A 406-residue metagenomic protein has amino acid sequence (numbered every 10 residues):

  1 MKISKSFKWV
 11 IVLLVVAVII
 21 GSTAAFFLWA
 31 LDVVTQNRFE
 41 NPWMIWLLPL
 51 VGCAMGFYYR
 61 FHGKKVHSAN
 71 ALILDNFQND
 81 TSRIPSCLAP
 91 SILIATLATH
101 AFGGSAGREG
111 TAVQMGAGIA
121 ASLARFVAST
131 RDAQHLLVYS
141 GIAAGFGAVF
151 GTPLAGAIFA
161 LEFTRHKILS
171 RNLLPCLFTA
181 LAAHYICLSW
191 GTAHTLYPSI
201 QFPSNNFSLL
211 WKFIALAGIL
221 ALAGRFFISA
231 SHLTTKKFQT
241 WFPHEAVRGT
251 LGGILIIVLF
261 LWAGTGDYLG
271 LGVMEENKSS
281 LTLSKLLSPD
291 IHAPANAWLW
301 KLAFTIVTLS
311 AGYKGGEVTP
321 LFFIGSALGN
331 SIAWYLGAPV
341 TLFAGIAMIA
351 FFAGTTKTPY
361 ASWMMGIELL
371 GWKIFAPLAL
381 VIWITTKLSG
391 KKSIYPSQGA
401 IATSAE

Functional and structural regions predicted by a protein language model:
M1-E406: Alpha-helical transmembrane segments and immediately membrane-proximal extracytoplasmic
